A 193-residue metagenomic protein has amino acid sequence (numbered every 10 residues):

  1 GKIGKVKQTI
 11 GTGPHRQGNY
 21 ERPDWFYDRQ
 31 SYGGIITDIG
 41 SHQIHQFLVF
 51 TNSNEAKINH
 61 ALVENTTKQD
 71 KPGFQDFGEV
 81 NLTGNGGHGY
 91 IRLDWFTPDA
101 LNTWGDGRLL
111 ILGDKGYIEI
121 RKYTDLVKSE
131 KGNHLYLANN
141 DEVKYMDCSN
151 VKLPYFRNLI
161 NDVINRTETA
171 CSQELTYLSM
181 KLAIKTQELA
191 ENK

Functional and structural regions predicted by a protein language model:
G1-P72: Predominantly a Rossmann-like dinucleotide-binding segment in NAD(P)-dependent oxidoreductases
V6, N59, R121, A170-S172 (+1 more regions): Short, hydrophobic secondary-structure boundary micro-motifs
I39-H42, V151, C171-E174, L178: A generic structural signal for residues located within well-ordered alpha-helices of large catalytic or ligand-binding
H45-D125, F156-R166: Contiguous beta-strand/loop segments that form the cofactor/metal-binding neighborhood of enzyme cores
L82-G86, Y136-D141: Short acidic, glycine-rich loop/turn motifs
L109, D125-N140: Short polybasic amphipathic segments
M146-R157: Active-site loop of classical SDR/Rossmann-like NAD(P)-dependent oxidoreductases, centered on the catalytic Tyr-X3-Lys
N158-K193: C-terminal helix-rich "cap/oligomerization" subdomain common to oxidoreductases
